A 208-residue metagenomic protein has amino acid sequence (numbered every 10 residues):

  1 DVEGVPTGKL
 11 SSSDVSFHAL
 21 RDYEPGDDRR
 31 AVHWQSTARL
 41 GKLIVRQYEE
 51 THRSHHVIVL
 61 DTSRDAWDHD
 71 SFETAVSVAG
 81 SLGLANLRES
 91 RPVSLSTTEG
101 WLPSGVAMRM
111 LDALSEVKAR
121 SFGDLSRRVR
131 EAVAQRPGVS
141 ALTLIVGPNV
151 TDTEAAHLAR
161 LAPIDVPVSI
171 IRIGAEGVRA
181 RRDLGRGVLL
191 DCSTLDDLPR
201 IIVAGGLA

Functional and structural regions predicted by a protein language model:
D1-V106, L142-L144, H157-R160: An amphipathic, basic-hydrophobic helix/alpha-beta surface used to engage anionic, phosphate-rich ligands or surfaces
M108-M110: Short, basic/glycine-rich phosphate-binding loops at helix/coil junctions that contact nucleotide phosphates
D112, E116-A208: Von Willebrand factor type A / integrin I
